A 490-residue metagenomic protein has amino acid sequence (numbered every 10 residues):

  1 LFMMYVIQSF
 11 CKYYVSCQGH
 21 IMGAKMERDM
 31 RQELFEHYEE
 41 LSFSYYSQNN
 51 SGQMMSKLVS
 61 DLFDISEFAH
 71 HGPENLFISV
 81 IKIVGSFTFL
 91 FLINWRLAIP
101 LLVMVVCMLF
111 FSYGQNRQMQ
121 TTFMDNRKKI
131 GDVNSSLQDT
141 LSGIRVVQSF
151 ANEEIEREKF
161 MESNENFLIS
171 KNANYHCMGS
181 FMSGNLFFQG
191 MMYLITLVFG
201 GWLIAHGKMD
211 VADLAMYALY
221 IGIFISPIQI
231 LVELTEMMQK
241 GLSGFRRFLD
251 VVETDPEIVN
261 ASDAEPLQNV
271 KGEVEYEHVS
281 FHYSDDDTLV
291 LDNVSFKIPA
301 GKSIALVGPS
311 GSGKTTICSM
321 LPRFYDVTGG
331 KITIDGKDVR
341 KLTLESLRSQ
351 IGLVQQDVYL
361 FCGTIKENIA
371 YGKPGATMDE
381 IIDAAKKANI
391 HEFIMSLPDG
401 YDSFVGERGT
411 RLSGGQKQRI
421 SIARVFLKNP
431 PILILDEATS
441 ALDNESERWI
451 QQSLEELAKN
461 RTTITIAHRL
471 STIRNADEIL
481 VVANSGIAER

Functional and structural regions predicted by a protein language model:
L1-E27, E36, S47, I99 (+3 more regions): Transmembrane-helix motif of ABC transporter permease domains
F2-Q8, K12, V105-C107, M178-M192 (+1 more regions): Hydrophobic alpha-helical segments in the permease module
M4, E74-D125, T196-M209, S226: Transmembrane helices of ABC transporter permease
C17-I21, K25, D29, L92 (+2 more regions): Cytoplasmic juxtamembrane "membrane-exit" helices immediately C-terminal to transmembrane segments
A24, Q32-D64, S135-K159, R247-L267 (+3 more regions): Short intracellular "coupling" helices and adjacent cytoplasmic loop segments at the cytosolic face of multi-pass
F43-S44, S60-A69, P73, F77 (+8 more regions): An intracellular "coupling" helix at the cytosolic face of ABC transporter transmembrane type-1 domains
K129, N152, H176, F224-V251: Cytosolic ends of transmembrane helices, especially the final helix of ABC transmembrane type-1 domains
E253, N260-A261, L267-R490: ABC-type nucleotide-binding domain
